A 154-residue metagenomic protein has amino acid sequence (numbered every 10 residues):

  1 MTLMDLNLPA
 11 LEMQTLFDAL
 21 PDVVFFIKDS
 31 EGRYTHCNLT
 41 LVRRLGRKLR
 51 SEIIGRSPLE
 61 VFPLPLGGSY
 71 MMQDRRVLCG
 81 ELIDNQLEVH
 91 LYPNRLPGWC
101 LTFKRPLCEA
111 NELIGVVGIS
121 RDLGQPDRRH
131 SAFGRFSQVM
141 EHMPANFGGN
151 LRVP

Functional and structural regions predicted by a protein language model:
M1-E12: Short, charged amphipathic alpha-helical "coupling" segments at sensory-output junctions in signaling proteins
M4-D5, F62-R76: PAS/Per-ARNT-Sim sensory domains
F25, R33-T35: Conserved hydrophobic beta-strand signature of PAS-family and PAS-like sensory domains
E31-R33, R43: PAS/PAS-like sensory domains across diverse signaling proteins
C37-L41: N-terminal capping loop/helix in small sensory signaling domains highlighted by a polar->aromatic N-x2-3-F motif
E52-P65: PAS-family sensory/regulatory domains
L78-L82, Q86-F103, C108-I114: Per-ARNT-Sim (PAS) sensory domains and their PAS-associated C-terminal
P106-R152: Sensory coupling linkers of modular signal transduction proteins
